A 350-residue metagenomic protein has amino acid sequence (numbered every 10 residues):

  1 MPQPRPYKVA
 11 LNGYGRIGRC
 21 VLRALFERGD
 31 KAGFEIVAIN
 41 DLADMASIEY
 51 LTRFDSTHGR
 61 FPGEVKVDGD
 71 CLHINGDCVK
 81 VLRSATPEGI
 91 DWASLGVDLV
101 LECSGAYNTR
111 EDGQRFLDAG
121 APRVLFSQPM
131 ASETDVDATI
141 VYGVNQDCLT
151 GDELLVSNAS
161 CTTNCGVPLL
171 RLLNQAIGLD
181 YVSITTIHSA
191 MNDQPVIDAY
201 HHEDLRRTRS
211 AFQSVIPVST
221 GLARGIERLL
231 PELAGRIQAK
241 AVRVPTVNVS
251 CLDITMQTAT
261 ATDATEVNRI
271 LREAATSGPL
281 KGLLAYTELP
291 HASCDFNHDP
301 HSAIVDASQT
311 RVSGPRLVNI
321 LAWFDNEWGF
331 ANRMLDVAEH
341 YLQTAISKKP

Functional and structural regions predicted by a protein language model:
P2-P6, A239, C251-P350: C-terminal active-site/capping subdomain that shapes the small-molecule cofactor and substrate pocket of enzyme
P2-T208, V312, D336, A345: N-terminal Rossmann-like NAD(P) cofactor-binding subdomain of oxidoreductases, focused on the glycine-rich
L11, G15, R19, S94 (+10 more regions): Electropositive phosphate-/nucleotide-binding environments in soluble metabolic enzymes
G18, L22-R23, Q114, V167-N174 (+8 more regions): Predominant activation on well-ordered alpha-helical scaffold segments within soluble catalytic domains
L42-D44, M130-A131, S160-T162, T186-D193 (+4 more regions): Glycine-rich beta-alpha junction loops
L72, I140-Y142, L155, I197 (+5 more regions): Short clusters of hydrophobic/aromatic residues that line enzyme substrate/ligand-binding pockets
G178-A241, M256: Catalytic core of tubulin tyrosine ligase-like
E203-D204, V242-T246, S308-V312: Short, flexible, solvent-exposed loop/turn segments with mixed acidic/basic and small polar residues
